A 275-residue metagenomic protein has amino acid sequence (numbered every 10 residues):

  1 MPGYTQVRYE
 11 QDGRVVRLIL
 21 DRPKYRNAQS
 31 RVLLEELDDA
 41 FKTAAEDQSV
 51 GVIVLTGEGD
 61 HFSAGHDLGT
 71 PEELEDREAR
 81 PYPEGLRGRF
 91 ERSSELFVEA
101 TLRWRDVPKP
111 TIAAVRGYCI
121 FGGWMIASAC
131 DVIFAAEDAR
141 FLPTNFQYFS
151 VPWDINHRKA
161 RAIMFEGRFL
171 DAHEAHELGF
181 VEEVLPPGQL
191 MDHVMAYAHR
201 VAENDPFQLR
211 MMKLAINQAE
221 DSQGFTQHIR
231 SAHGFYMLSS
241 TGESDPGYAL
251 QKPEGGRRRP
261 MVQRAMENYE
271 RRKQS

Functional and structural regions predicted by a protein language model:
M1-E58: Conserved CoA-thioester-binding segment of acyl-CoA-metabolizing enzymes
M1-G13, F62, L74, D171 (+2 more regions): C-terminal alpha-helix plus adjacent terminal tail
L18, R22, E36-L37, L55 (+5 more regions): Terminal peptide-recognition signature
Y25, G57-E99, C119, E243: Glycine- (often His-adjacent) and acidic-residue-rich active-site loop that binds/positions the CoA thioester
V32-E36, L96, R103, H193 (+2 more regions): Charged catalytic carboxylate motif
L34-E36, G69-E73, V151: Glycine-rich, phosphate-binding/catalytic loops in enzymes
L102-L209: Crotonase-fold acyl-CoA enzyme core
